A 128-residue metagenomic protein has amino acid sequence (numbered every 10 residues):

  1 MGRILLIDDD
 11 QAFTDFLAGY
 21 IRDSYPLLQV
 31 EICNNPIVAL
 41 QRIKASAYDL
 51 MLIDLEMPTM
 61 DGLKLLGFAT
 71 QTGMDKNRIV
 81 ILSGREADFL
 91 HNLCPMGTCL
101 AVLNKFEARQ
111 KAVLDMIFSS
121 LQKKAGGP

Functional and structural regions predicted by a protein language model:
D8, D54: Active-site residues of response regulator receiver
Q11-E31: Two-component/phosphorelay signaling modules centered on CheY-like receiver
A18, I32-Q41, G62: Helix N-cap/capping motif at the beta->alpha junctions
Q41, L63-M74: Short amphipathic alpha-helix used as the core "switch/output" element in two-component signaling
S46-L52: Active-site beta3 strand of CheY-like receiver
M57: Receiver (REC) domain active-site loop signature in two-component systems and cognate sites in sensor histidine kinases
K64, R85-L103, E107-D115: Alpha4 helix (beta4-alpha4-beta5 surface) of REC/receiver domains from two-component response regulators
I81-S83: Hydrophobic/aromatic residues positioned on beta-strands within the core alpha/beta folds
